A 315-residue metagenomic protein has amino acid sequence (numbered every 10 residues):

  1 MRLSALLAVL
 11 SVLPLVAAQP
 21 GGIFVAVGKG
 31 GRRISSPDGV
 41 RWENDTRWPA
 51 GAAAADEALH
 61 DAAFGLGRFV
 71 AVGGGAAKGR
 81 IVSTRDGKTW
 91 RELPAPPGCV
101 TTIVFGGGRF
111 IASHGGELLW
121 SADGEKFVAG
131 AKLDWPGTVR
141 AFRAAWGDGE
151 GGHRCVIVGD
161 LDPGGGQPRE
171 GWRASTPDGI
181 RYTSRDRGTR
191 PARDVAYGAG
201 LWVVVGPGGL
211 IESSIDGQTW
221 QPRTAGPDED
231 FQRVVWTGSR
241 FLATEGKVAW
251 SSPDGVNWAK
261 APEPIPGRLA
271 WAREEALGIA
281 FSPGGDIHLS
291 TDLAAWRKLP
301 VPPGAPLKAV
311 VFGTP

Functional and structural regions predicted by a protein language model:
M1-A5: Positively charged n-region of N-terminal signal peptides that target proteins for export
V9-A17: Hydrophobic h-region of N-terminal signal peptides that target proteins for export in Gram-negative bacteria
A17-P315: Residue-level hotspots at or immediately adjacent to binding/recognition sites across diverse folds
